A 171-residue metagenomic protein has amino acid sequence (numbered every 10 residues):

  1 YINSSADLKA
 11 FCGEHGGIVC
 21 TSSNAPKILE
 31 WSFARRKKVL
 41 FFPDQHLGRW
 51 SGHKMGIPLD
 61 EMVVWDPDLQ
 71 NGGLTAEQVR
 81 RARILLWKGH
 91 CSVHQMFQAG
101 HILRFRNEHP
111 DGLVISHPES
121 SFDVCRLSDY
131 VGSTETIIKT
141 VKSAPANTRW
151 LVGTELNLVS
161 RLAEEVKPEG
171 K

Functional and structural regions predicted by a protein language model:
Y1-K171: The feature marks the mature, well-folded catalytic cores of soluble enzymes
